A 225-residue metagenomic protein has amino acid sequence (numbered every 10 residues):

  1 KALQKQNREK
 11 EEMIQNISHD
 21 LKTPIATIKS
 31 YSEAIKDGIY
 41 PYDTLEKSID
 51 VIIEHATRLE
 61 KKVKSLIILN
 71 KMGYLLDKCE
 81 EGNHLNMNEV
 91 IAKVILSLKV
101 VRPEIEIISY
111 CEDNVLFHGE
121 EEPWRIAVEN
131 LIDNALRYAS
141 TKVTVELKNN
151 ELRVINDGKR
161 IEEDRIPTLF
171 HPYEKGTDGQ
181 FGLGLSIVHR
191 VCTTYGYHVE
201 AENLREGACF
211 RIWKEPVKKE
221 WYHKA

Functional and structural regions predicted by a protein language model:
K36-D43: Short acidic helix/loop segment immediately C-terminal to the autophosphorylated histidine in two-component histidine
E54-L59: Short alpha-helical segment of the dimerization/phosphotransfer core of two-component systems
Y74-E80, L116-G119: Conserved micro-motifs of the catalytic ATP-binding
E104-H118: Conserved catalytic submotifs in the C-terminal HATPase_c
I161-Y173: Short conserved segment of the HATPase_c
